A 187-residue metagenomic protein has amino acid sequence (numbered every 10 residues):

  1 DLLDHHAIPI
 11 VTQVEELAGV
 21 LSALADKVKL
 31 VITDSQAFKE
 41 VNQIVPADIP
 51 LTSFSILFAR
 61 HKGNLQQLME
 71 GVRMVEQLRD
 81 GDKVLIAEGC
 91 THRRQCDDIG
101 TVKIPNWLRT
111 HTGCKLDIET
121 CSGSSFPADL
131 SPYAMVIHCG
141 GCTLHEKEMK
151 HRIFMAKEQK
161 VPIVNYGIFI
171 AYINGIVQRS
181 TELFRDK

Functional and structural regions predicted by a protein language model:
D1-K187: P-loop NTP-binding site
